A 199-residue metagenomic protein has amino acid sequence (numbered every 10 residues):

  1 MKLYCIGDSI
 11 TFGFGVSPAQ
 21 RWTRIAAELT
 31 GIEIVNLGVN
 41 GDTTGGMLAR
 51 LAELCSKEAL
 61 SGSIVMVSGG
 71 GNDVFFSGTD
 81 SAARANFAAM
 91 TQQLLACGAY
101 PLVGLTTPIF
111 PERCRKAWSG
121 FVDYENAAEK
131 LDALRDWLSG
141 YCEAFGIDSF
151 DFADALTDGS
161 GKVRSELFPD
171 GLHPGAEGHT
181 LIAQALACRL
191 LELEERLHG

Functional and structural regions predicted by a protein language model:
M1-G46, R50-S61, V65: Serine-esterase "nucleophile elbow" of acetyl-processing enzymes
L29, R50-G199: Alpha-helical cap/lid subdomain in secreted, periplasmic, or secretory-pathway luminal O-acyl-processing enzymes
